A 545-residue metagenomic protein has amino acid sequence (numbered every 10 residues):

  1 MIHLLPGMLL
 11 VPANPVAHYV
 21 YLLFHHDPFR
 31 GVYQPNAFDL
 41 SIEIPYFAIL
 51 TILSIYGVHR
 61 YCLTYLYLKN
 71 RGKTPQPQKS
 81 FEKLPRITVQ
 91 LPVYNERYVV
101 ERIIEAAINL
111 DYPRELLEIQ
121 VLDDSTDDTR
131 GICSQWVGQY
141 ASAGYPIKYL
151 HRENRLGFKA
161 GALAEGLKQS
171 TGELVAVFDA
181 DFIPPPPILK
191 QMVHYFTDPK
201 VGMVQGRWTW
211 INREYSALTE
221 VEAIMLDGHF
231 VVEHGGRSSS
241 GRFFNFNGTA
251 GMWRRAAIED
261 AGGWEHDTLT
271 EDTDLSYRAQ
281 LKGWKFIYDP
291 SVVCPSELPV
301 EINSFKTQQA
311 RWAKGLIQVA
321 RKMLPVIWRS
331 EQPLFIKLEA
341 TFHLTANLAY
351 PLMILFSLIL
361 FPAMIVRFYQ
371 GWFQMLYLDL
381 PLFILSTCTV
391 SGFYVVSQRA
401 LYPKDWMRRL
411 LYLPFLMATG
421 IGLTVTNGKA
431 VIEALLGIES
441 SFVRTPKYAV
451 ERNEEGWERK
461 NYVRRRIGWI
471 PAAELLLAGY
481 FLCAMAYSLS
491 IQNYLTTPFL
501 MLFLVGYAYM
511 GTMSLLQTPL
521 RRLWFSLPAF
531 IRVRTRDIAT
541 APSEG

Functional and structural regions predicted by a protein language model:
C62-L116: N-terminal signal-anchor transmembrane helix
Y67-K69, Q78-F81, A346-S441, K447 (+1 more regions): Membrane-embedded multi-pass helical conduit in multi-pass membrane proteins, especially envelope-biosynthetic
P85-T88, E118, E259, D274: Cell-envelope/extracellular polymer assembly enzymes that use nucleotide-activated donors
E101, D128-G131, F178-Y195: Acidic donor-binding/catalytic loop of UDP-sugar-dependent glycosyltransferases, especially processive GT2
E105-H151, R155: Acidic donor-binding segment of Leloir-type glycosyltransferases
S125, D179-I183, D267, A279: The conserved acidic donor/metal-binding loop of glycosyltransferases
V137-L174, P186-L269, Q280-L281, I302-T341 (+1 more regions): Long helical/loop segments within the catalytic core of UDP-sugar-dependent glycosyltransferases, especially the large
D267, S276-P295: Catalytic donor-sugar/metal-binding loop of nucleotide-sugar-dependent glycosyltransferases
